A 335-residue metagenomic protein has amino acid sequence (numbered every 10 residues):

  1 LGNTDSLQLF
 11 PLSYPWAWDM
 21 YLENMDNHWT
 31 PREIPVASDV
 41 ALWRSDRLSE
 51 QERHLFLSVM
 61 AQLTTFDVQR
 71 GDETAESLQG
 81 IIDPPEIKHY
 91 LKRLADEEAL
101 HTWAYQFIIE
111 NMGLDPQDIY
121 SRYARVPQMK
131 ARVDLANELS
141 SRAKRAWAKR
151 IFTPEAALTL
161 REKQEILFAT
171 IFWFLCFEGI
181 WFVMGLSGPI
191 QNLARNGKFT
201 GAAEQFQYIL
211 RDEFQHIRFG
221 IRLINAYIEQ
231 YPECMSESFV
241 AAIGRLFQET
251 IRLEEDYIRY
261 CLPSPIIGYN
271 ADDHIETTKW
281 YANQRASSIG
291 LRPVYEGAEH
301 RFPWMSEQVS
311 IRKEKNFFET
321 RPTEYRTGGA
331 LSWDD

Functional and structural regions predicted by a protein language model:
L1-D335: Non-heme di-metal
